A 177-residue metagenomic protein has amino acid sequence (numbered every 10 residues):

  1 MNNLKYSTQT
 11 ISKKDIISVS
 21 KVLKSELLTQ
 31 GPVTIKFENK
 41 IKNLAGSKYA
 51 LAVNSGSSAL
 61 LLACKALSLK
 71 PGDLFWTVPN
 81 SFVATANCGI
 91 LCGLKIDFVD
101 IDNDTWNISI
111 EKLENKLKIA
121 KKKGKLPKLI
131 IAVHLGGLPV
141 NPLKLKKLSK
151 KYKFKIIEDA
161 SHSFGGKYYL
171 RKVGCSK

Functional and structural regions predicted by a protein language model:
M1-L27, P32: N-terminal "arm"/small-domain region of PLP-dependent enzymes with the aminotransferase-like
L27-L74, C88-I90, F98-D100, K122: Phosphate-binding glycine-rich loop
A52, T77, L129-A132: A short beta-strand submotif of the Rossmann-like class I SAM-dependent methyltransferase core that lines
W76, D97, I156-I157: Structural detector of well-ordered beta-strand residues that form the stable sheet scaffold of enzyme domains
P79, D97-N103: Short beta->alpha connector loops at strand-helix junctions that form conserved, small/polar/Pro-enriched
S81-A86: Conserved coil-to-alpha-helix start sites within the AMP-binding
G93: Structured binding elements
D104-K177: Active-site phosphate-binding strand-loop segment of PLP-dependent enzymes
